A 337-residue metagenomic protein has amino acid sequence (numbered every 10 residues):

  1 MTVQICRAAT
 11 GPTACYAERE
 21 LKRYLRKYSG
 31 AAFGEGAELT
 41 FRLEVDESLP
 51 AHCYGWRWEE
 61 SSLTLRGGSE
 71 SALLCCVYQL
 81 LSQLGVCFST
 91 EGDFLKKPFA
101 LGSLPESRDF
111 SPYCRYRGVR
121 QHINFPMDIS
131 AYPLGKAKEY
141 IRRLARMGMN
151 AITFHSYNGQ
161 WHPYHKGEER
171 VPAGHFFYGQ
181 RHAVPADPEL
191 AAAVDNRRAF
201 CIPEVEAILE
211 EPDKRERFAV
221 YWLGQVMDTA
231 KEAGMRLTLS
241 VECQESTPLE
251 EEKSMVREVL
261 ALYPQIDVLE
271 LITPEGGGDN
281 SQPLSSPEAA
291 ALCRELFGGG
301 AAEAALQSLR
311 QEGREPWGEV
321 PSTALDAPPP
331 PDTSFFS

Functional and structural regions predicted by a protein language model:
M1, F33-E38, S111-Y113, E258-A261: Short, surface-exposed loop and linker segments with low hydrophobicity and enrichment for Pro/Ser/Thr
T2-Q4, T10-T13, A17-E20, Y24 (+3 more regions): Feature activates predominantly on carbohydrate-active enzymes
K27-S29: A low-complexity, Ser/Thr/Gly/Pro-enriched, surface-exposed linker/loop concept that marks segments flanking
A31-Y54, T64: Short, well-ordered secondary-structure micro-motifs within conserved domains or adaptor modules
P248-S337: Active-site neighborhood of glycoside hydrolase catalytic domains
